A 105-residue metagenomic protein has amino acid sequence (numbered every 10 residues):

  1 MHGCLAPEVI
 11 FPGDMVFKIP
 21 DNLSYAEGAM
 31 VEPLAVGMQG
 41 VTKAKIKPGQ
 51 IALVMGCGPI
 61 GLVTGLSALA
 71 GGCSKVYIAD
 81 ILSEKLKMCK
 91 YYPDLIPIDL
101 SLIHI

Functional and structural regions predicted by a protein language model:
M1-V16: Glycine-rich phosphate/adenylate-binding loop and adjacent beta-alpha elements of nucleotide- or dinucleotide-binding
V16-F17, P97: Generic structural signal for residues in well-ordered beta-strands
K18-N22: A glycine-/small-residue-rich N-terminal strand-loop-strand element that serves as the cofactor-binding glycine loop
L23-L100: Mid-domain Rossmann-like dinucleotide-binding core that forms the NAD(H)/NADP(H) cofactor-binding site
I103-I105: Conserved small/polar residues in nucleotide/adenosyl-binding loops
